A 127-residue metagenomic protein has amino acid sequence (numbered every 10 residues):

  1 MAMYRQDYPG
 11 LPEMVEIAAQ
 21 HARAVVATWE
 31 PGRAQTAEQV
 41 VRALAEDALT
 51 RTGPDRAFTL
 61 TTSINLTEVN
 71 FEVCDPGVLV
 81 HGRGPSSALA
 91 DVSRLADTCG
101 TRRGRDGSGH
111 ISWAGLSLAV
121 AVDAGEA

Functional and structural regions predicted by a protein language model:
M1-E38: Bergerat-fold GHKL ATPase/HATPase_c domain
M1-Y4, A48-A127: Conserved beta-strand-loop-beta-strand hairpin that lines the nucleotide-binding pocket of ATP/GTP-utilizing enzymes
A22-V26, V40-A45, F71-V73, S112-A114: Long, contiguous hydrophobic alpha-helical segments, chiefly transmembrane helices and signal peptides
V25-W29, D47, C99: Alpha-helix C-capping/helix-to-loop hinge sites
P31-R56: Conserved ATP-binding N-box helix of the HATPase_c
